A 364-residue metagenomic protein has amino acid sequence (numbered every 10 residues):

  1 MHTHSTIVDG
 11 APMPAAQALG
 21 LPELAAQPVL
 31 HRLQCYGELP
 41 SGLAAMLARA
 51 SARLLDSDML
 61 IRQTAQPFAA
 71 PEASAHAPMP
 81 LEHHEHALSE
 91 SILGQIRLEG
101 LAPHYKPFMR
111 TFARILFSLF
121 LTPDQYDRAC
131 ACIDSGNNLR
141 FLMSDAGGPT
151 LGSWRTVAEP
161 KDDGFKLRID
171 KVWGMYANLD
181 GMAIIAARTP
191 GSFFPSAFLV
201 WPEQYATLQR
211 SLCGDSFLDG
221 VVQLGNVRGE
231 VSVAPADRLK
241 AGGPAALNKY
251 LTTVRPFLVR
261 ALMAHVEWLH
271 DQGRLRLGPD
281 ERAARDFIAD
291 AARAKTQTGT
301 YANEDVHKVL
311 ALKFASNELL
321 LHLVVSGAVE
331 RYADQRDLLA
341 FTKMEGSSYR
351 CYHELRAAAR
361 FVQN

Functional and structural regions predicted by a protein language model:
M1-F108, L277-D280, K295-N303, F361-N364: Amphipathic, small/basic residue-rich leader segments at the start of a protein or domain
H2-P14, L19, E23, L320-N364: Glycine-rich phosphate/cofactor-binding loops in nucleotide/flavin-utilizing enzymes
L60-Q63, A113, I133-D145: A short, Trp-centered hydrophobic/proline-enriched beta-strand micro-motif
N138-E159: A gly/ser-rich beta-alpha-beta helix-loop segment of oxidoreductase catalytic cores
D170-T207: A short core secondary-structure module
E203-D237: Flexible, small-/acidic-enriched active-site or ligand-binding loops
G225-R260, E267-D280, A291-T296: A glycine-rich, basic-preceded beta-loop-alpha segment at the flavin cofactor/substrate interface of flavin-utilizing
R293-V329: C-terminal hydrophobic structural anchor segments that stabilize assembly/packing rather than catalytic chemistry
